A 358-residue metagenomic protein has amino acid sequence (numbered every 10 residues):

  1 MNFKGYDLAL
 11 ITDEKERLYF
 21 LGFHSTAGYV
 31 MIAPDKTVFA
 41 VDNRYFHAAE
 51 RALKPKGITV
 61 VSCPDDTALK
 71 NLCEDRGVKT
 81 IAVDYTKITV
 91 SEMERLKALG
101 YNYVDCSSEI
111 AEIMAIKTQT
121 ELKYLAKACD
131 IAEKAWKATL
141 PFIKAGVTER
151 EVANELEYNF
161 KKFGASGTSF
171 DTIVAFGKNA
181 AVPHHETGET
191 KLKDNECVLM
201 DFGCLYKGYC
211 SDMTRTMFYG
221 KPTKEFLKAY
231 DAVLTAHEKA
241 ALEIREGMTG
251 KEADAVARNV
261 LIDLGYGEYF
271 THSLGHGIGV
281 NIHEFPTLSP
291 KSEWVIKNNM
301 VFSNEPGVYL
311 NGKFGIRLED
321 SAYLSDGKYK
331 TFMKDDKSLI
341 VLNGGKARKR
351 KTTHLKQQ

Functional and structural regions predicted by a protein language model:
M1-Q358: Active-site neighborhoods and metal-handling regions in enzymes and metal-associated proteins
